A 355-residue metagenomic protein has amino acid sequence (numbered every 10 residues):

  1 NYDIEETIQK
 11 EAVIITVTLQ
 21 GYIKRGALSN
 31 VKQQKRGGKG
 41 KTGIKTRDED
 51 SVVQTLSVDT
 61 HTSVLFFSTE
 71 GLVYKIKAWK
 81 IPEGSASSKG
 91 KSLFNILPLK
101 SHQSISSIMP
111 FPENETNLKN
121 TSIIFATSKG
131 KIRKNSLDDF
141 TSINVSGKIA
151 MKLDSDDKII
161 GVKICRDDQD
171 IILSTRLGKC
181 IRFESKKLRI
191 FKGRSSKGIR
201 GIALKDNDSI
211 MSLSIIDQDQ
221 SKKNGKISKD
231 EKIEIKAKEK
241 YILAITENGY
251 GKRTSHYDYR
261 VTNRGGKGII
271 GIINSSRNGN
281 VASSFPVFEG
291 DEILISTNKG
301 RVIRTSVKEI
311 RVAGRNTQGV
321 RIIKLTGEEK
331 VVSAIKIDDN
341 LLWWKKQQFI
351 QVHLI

Functional and structural regions predicted by a protein language model:
N1-W344: Short, structured "edge-of-domain" segments at secondary-structure transitions
Q347-F349: Cationic, low-complexity basic patches in intrinsically disordered or flexible, solvent-exposed regions
